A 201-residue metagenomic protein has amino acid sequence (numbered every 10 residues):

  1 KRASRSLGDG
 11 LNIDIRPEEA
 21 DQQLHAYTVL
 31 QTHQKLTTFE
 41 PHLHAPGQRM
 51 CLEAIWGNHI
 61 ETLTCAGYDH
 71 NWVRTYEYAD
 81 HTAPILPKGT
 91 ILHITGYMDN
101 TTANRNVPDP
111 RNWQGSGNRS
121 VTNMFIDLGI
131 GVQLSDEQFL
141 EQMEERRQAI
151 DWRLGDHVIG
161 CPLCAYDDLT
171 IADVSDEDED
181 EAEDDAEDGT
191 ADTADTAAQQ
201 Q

Functional and structural regions predicted by a protein language model:
K1-D173: Beta-strand-centric surfaces of beta-sandwich/beta-rich domains
E179-Q200: Ser/Thr-rich, Pro/Gly/Ala-heavy low-complexity intrinsically disordered linkers and tails of secreted extracellular
